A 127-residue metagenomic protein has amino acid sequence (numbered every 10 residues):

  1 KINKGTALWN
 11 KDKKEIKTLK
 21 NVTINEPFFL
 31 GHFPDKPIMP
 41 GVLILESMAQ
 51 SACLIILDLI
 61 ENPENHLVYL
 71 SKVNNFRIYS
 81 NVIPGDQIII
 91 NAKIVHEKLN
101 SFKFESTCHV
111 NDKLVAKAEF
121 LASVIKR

Functional and structural regions predicted by a protein language model:
K1-I38, E64-L67, Y79-I83, V95-S101 (+2 more regions): Non-catalytic linker/capping segments at the edges of enzyme domains
A52-I89, V115-K117, S123: Hydrophobic beta-strand-centered segment that forms part of the acyl-chain substrate-binding groove
I88-H96, S106-T107, K117: Acidic and generally charged, gly/proline-rich low-complexity regions
